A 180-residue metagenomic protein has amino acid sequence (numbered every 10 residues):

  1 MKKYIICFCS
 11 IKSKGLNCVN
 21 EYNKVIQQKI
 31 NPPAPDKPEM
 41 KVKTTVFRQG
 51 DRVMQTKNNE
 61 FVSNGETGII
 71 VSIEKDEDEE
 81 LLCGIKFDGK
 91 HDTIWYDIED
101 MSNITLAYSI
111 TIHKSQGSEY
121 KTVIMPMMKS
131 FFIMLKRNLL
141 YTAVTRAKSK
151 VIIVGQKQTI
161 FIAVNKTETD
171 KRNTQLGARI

Functional and structural regions predicted by a protein language model:
M1-I180: Core RecA-like ATPase module of SF1/SF2 helicases and allied nucleic-acid translocases
